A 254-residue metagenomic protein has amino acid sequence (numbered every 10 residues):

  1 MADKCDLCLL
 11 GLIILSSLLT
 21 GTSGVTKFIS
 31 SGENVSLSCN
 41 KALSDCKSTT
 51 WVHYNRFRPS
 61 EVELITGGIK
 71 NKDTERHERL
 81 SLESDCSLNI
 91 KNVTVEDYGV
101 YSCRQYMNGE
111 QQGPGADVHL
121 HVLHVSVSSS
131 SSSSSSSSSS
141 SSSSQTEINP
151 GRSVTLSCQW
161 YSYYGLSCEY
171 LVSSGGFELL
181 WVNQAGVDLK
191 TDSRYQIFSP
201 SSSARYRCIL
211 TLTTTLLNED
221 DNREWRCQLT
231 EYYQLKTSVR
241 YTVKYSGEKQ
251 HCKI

Functional and structural regions predicted by a protein language model:
M1-E33, A42-D45, T49-R56: N-terminal Sec-dependent signal peptide, specifically the hydrophobic helical h-region
A2, S36-R76, K91, P114-G115 (+1 more regions): N-terminal V-set
I13-S23, H53-S60, G67-K72, M107-S143 (+3 more regions): Flexible inter-domain hinge/linker segments at boundaries of tandem extracellular adhesion modules
E33-L37, S144, R152-L156: Structural beta-strand segments of beta-rich domains
S36, Y98-S102, T155, N222-R226: Short, conserved beta-strand segments of beta-strand-rich sandwich/propeller modules, principally
E75-E96, N108-G109, S144-E147, S193-V243 (+1 more regions): Extracellular beta-strand/loop-rich beta-sandwich domains predominantly from IgSF
G151-Q159, L166-L180, D188-K190, R207-T211 (+1 more regions): Extracellular regions of mammalian proteins, primarily the fibronectin type-III
